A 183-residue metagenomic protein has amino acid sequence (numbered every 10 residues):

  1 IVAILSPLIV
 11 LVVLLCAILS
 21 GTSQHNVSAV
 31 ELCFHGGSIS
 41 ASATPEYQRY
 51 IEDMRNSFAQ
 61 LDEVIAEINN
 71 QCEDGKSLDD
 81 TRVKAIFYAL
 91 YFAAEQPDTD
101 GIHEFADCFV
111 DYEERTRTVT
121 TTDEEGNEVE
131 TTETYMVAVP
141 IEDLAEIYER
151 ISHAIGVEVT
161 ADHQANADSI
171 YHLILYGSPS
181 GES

Functional and structural regions predicted by a protein language model:
I1-S183: Membrane-proximal envelope biogenesis segments
